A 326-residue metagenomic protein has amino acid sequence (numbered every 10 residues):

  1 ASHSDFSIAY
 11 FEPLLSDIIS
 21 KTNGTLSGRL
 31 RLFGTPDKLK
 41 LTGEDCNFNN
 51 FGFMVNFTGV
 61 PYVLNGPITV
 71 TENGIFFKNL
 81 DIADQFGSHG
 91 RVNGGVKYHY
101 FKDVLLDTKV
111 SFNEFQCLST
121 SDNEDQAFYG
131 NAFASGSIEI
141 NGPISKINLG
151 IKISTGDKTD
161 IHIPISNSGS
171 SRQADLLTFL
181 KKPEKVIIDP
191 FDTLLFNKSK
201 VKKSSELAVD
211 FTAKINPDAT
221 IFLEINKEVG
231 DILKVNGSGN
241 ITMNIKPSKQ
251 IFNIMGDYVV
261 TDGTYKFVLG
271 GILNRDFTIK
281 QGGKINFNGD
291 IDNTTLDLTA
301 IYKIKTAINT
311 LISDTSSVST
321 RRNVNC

Functional and structural regions predicted by a protein language model:
F6, R29-R31: N-terminal amphipathic/hydrophobic interface segments
Y10-P13, S20, T25-G28, E44-C326: Strand-loop-strand
D37: Extracellular acidic loop/turn motifs
